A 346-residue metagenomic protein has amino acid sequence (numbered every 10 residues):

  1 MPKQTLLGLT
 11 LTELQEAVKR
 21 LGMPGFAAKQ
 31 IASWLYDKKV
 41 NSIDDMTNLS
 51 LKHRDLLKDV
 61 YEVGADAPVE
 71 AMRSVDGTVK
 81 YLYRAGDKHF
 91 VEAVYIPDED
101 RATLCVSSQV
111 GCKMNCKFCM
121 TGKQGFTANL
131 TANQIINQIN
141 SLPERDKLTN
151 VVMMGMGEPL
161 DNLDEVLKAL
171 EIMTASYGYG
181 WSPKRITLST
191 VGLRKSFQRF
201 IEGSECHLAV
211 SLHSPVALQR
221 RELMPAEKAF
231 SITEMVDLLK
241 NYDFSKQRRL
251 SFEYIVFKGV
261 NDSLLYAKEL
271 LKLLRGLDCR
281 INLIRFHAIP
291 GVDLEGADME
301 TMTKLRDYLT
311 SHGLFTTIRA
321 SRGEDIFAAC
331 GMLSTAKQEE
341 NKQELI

Functional and structural regions predicted by a protein language model:
M1-V91, K240-R249, V256-I346: Auxiliary Fe-S-binding modules of radical SAM enzymes
S74, S107-S108, S189, S211: Short linear Ser/Thr-Pro motifs
V79, V91, A102-V106, M114 (+1 more regions): Generic beta-strand structural signal
D87-I96, D100-R101: P-loop NTP-binding catalytic core
P97-Q134: Canonical Radical SAM [4Fe-4S] cluster-binding loop centered on the CxxxCxxC motif and its immediate flanking residues
N133, N137-R145: Ferredoxin-type iron-sulfur electron-transfer modules in oxidoreductases and energy-metabolism complexes
P143-N150, G155-R319: Conserved AdoMet/S-adenosylmethionine-binding subsite of the radical SAM
